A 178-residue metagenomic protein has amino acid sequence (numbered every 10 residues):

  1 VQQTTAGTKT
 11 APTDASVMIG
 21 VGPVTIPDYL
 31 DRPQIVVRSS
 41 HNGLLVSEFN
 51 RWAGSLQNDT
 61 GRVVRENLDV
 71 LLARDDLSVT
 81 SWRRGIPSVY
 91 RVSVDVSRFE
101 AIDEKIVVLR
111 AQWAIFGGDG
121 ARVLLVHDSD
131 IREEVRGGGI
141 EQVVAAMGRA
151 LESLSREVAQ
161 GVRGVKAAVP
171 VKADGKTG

Functional and structural regions predicted by a protein language model:
V1-K9, A15, L71-R122, R136: Surface-exposed short loop/turn segments
T10-A15, V171-G175: Extreme N-terminus of proteins, especially the signal/transit-peptide cleavage junction and the first residues
A15-R84, E157: N-terminal segment of the mature soluble domain
M18-T25, V36-R38, R91-D95, V108-A114 (+1 more regions): Soluble periplasmic/extracytoplasmic beta-strand elements of cell-envelope proteins
G43-A53, G120-Q160: Short secondary-structure boundary motifs at beta->alpha junctions and helix caps
Q57, P87-V89, V144: Short, structured helix-loop boundary elements
R163-G178: Short, highly charged C-terminal tails/helix-capping segments
